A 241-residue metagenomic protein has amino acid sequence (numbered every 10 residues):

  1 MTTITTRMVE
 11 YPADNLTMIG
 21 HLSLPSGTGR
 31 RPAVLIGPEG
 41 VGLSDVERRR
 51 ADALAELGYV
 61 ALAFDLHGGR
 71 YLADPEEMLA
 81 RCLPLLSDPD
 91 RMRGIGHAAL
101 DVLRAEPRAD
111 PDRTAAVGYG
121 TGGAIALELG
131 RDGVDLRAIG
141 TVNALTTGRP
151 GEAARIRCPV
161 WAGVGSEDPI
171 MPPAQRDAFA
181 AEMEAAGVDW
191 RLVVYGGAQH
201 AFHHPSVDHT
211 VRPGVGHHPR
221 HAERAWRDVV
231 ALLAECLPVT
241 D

Functional and structural regions predicted by a protein language model:
T6-R108, H204-G216: Serine-hydrolase catalytic machinery in alpha/beta-hydrolase-like enzymes
L57, E106, D132, A186 (+1 more regions): Conserved dinucleotide-binding and phosphotransfer motif residues
L66-R70, L145, A198: Short beta-to-alpha linker loops that shape the active-site pocket of alpha/beta-hydrolase fold enzymes
H97-R157: Primarily recognizes the serine-hydrolase "nucleophile elbow" in alpha/beta-hydrolase and SGNH/GDSL folds
I156, A162-V164: Short beta-strand/loop motif that positions the catalytic acidic residue of the alpha/beta-hydrolase fold
E167-M171, H200-A201: Acidic catalytic loop of the alpha/beta-hydrolase fold
P172-M183: Short alpha-helix in the alpha/beta-hydrolase fold that links the catalytic acid
D189-D241: C-terminal catalytic histidine-bearing segment of alpha/beta-hydrolase fold enzymes
